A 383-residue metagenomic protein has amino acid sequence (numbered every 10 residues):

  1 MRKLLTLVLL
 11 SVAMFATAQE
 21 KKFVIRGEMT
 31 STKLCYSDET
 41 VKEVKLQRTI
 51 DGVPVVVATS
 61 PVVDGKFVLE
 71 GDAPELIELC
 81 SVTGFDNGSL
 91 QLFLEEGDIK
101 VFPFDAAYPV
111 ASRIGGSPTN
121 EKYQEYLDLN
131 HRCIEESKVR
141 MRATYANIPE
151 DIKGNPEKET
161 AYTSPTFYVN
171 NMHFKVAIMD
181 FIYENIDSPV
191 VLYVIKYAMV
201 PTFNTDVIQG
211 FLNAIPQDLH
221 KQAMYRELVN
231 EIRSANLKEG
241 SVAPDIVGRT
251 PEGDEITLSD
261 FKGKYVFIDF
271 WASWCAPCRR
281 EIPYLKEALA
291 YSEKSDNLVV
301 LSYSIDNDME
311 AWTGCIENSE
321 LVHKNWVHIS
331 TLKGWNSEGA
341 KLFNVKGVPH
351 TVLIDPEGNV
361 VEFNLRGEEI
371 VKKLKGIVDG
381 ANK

Functional and structural regions predicted by a protein language model:
M1-V24, G380-A381: Bacterial Sec-dependent N-terminal signal peptides
Q19-Y168: A non-transmembrane, solvent-exposed segment enriched in polar/low-complexity residues
F85, S89, I99-F102, P109 (+2 more regions): N-terminal targeting signals for export/organelle localization
M224-S259, H323, K372-N382: N-terminal "domain-start" segment that seeds a small globular fold
V247-R249, T313-P349, P356: Short, internal strand/loop/helix patches that form the active-site neighborhood or redox-interaction surface
K262-G263, F270-E287: Conserved redox-active cysteine motifs that mediate thiol-disulfide chemistry, especially di-cysteine Cys-X(1-2)-Cys
R280-L321, G334-K341: Structural microenvironment flanking redox-active thiols in thiol-disulfide oxidoreductases
L353-K383: Thiol-/selenol-based redox modules, centered on thioredoxin-like and closely related oxidoreductase domains
